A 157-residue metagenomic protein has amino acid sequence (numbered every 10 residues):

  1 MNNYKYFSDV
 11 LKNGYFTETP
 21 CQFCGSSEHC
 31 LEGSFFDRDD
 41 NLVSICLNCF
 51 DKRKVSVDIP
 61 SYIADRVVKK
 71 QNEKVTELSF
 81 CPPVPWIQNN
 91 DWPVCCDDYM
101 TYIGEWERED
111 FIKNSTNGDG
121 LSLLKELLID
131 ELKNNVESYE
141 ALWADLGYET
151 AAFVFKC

Functional and structural regions predicted by a protein language model:
M1-K156: Preference for intrinsically disordered or flexible, low-complexity segments and adjacent hinge/connector residues
